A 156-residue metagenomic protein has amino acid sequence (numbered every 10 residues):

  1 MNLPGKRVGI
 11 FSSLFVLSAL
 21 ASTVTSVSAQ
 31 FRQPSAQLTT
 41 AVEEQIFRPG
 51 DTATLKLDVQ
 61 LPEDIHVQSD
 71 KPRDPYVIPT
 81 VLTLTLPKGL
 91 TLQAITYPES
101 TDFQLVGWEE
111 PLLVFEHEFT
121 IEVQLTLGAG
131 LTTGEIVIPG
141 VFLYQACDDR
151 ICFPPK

Functional and structural regions predicted by a protein language model:
M1-R7: N-terminal secretory signal peptides that target proteins for export/translocation
I10-T23: Bacterial N-terminal signal peptides
S26-K156: Extracellular/lumen-exposed scaffold segments
